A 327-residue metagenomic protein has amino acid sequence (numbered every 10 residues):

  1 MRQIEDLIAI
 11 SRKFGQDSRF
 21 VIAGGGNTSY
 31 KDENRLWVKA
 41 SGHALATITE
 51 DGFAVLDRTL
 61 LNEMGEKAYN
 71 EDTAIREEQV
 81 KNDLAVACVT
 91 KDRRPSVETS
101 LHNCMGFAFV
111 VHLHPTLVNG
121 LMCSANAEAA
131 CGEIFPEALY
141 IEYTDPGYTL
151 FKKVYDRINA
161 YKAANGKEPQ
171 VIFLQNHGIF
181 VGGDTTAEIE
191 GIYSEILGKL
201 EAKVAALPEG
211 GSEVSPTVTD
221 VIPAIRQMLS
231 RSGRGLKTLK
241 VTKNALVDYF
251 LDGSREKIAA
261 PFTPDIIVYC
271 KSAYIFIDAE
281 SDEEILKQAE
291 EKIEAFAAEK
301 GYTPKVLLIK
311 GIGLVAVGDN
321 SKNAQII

Functional and structural regions predicted by a protein language model:
M1-I327: Glycine-rich flexible loops
